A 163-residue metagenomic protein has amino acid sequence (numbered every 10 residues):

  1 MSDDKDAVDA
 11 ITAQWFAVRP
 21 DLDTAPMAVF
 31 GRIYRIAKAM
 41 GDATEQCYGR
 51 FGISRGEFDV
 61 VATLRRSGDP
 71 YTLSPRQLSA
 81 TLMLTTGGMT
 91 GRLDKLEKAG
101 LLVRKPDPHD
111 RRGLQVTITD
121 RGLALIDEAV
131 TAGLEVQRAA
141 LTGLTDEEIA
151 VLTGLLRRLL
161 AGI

Functional and structural regions predicted by a protein language model:
M1-F51: N-terminal leader segment of winged-helix/HTH proteins
T24, Y34, K38, D42-T85: N-terminal helix-turn-helix DNA-binding core of bacterial DNA-binding proteins
M27-F30, Y34, K38, M83 (+2 more regions): Short amphipathic alpha-helical segments with heptad-repeat character
R32, E57-T63, T81, R92-K95 (+2 more regions): Residue-level recognition of specific faces of alpha-helices
R92-G154: Charged, amphipathic alpha-helical coiled-coil/dimerization segments
A161-I163: Short, charged, intrinsically disordered terminal tails
